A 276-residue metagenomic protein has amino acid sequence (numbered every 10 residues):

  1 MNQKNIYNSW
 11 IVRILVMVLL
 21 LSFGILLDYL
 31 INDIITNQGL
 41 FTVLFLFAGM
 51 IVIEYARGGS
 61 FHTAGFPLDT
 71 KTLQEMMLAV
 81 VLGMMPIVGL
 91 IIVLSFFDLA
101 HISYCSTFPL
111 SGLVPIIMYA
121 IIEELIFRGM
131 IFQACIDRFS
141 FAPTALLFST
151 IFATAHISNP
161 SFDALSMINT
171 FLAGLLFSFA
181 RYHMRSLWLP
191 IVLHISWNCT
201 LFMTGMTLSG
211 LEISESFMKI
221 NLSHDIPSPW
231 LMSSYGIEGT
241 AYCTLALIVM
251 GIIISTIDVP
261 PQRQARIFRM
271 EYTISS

Functional and structural regions predicted by a protein language model:
M1-A120, G205-S276: Specific transmembrane helices
S9, E75-M76, M130, T144-A145 (+2 more regions): Alpha-helical transmembrane segments and their helix-entry boundary regions
A48-V52, M130-F132, G174-M184: Generic transmembrane alpha-helix motif of multi-pass integral membrane proteins
A64, E124, C135, H156 (+4 more regions): Divalent metal-coordination and catalytic microenvironments
V80, M84, L113, I117 (+8 more regions): Residue-level signature of the transmembrane alpha-helical core of multi-pass small-molecule transporters
I102-F162, A173: Function-critical hydrophobic alpha-helical transmembrane segments in multi-pass membrane proteins
S166-P229: Functionally important transmembrane alpha-helices
